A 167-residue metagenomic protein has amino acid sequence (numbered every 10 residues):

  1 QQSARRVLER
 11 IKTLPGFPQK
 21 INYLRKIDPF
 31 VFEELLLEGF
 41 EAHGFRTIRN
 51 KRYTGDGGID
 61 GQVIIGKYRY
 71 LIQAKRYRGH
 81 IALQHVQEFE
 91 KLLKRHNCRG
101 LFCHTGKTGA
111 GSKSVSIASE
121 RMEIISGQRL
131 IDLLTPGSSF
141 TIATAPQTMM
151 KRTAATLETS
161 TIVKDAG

Functional and structural regions predicted by a protein language model:
Q1-G167: Mixed-charge (Asp/Glu-Lys/Arg
